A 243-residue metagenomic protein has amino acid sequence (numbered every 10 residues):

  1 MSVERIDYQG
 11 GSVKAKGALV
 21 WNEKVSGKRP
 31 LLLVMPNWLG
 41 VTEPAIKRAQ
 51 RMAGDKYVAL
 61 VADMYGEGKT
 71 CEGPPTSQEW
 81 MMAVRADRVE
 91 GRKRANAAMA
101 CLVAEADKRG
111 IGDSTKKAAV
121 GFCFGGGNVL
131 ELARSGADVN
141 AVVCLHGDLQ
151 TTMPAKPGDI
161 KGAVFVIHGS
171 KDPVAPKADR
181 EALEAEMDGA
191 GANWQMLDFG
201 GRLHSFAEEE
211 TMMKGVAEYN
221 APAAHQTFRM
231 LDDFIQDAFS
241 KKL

Functional and structural regions predicted by a protein language model:
R5-G112, A207-G215: Serine-hydrolase catalytic machinery in alpha/beta-hydrolase-like enzymes
R48, P176-E186: Short alpha-helix in the alpha/beta-hydrolase fold that links the catalytic acid
M64-G66, G147, F199-G201: Active-site loop/turn elements of alpha/beta-hydrolase fold enzymes, especially the short glycine-/histidine-rich
A95-D159: Primarily recognizes the serine-hydrolase "nucleophile elbow" in alpha/beta-hydrolase and SGNH/GDSL folds
I160, V166-H168, D172: Short beta-strand/loop motif that positions the catalytic acidic residue of the alpha/beta-hydrolase fold
D188-L243: C-terminal catalytic histidine-bearing segment of alpha/beta-hydrolase fold enzymes
